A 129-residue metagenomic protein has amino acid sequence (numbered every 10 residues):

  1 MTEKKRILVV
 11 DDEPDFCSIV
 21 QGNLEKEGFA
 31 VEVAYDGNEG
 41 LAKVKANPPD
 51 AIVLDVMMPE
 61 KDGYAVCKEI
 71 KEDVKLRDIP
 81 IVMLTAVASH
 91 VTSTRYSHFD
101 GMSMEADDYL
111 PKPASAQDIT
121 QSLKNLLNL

Functional and structural regions predicted by a protein language model:
M1-R6, Q117-L129: Non-catalytic signal-transmission and effector/linker regions of two-component phosphorelay proteins
S18-K26: Charged docking surfaces used in two-component/phosphorelay signaling
G28-Y35, K43: Short hydrophobic/Thr-rich beta-strand motif most characteristic of the beta2 strand and flanking loop of CheY-like
D36-E39, D62-K68: Acidic catalytic/metal-coordinating carboxylates
N47-V53: Active-site beta3 strand of CheY-like receiver
D55, T85: Active-site residues of response regulator receiver
M58: Receiver (REC) domain active-site loop signature in two-component systems and cognate sites in sensor histidine kinases
A65, A88-L110, Q117, Q121: Alpha4 helix (beta4-alpha4-beta5 surface) of REC/receiver domains from two-component response regulators
